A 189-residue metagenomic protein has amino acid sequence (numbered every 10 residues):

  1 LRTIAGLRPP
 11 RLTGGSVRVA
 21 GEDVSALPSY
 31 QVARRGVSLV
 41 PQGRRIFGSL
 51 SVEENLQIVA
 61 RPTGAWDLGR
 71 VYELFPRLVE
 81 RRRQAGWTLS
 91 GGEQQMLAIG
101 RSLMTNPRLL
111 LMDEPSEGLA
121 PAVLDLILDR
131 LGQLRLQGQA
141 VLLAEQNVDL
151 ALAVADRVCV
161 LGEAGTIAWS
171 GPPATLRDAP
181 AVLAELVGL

Functional and structural regions predicted by a protein language model:
L1-L189: Glycine-rich phosphate-binding loops of nucleotide-dependent enzymes
